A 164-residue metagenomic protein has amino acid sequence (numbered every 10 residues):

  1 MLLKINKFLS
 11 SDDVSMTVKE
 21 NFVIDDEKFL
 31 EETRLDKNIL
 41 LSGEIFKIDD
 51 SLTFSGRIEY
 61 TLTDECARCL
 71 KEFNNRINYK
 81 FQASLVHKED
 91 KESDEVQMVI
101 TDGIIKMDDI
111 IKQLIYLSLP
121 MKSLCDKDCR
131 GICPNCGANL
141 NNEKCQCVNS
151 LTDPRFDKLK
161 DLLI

Functional and structural regions predicted by a protein language model:
M1-I164: Structured interface patches
